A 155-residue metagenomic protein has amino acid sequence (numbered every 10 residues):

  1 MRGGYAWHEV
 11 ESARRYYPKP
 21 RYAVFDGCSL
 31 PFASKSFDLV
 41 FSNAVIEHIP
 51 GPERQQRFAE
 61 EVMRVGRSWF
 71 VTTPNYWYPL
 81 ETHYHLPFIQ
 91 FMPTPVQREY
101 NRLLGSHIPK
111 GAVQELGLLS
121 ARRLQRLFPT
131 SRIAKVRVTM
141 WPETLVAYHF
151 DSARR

Functional and structural regions predicted by a protein language model:
M1-S29: Class I SAM-dependent methyltransferase SAM/SAH-binding core
E9-V10, I49, W77-T82, W141-L145: Short catalytic/ligand-binding loop motif for oxyanion handling, primarily in non-cytosolic enzymes, centered on
F41: A conserved beta-strand element that flanks and buttresses the S-adenosyl-L-methionine
A44-H48: Short catalytic micro-motifs in class I SAM-dependent methyltransferases
E61, R67-R98: Conserved class I S-adenosyl-L-methionine
I108-R132: Short alpha-helix
T130-W141: Conserved S-adenosyl-L-methionine
